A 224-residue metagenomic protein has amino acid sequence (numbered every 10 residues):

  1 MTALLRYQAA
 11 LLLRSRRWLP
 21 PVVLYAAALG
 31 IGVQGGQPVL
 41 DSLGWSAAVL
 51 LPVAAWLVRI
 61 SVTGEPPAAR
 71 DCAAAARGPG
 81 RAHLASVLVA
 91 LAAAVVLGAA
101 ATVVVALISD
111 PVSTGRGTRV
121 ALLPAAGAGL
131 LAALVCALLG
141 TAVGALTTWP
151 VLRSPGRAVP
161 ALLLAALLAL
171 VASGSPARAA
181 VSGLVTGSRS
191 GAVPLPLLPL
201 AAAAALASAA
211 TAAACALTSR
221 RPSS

Functional and structural regions predicted by a protein language model:
M1-V22, T218-S224: Aromatic- and glycine-rich beta-strand/loop motifs that create alpha-glucan
A3-L11, D71-A75, T148, L152: Short amphipathic alpha-helical coupling elements at transmembrane boundaries
S15-R16, G78-P79, R153: Short loop-to-helix capping motifs
P20-V22, Q37-D41, P124, W149 (+1 more regions): Terminal transmembrane helical anchor/hairpin motif
A26-A54, V87-A158: Secretory targeting signals
L50-V58, T186-G191: Alpha-helical transmembrane segments and their membrane-interface exit regions
V53-S61, L138-A142, A202-A214: Hydrophobic cores of alpha-helical transmembrane segments in multi-pass inner/ER membrane proteins, independent
R59-A93: Helix-loop-helix units of permease transmembrane domains in multi-pass membrane transporters, especially ABC
